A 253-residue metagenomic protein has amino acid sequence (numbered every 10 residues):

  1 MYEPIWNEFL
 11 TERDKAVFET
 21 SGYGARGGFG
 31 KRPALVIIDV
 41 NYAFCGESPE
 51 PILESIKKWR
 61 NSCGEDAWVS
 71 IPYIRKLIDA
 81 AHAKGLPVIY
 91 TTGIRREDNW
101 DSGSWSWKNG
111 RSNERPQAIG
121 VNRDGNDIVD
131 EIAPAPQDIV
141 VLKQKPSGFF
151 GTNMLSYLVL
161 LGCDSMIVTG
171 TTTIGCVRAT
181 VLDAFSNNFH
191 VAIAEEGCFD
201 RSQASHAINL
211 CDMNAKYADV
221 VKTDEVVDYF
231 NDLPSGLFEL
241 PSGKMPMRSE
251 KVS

Functional and structural regions predicted by a protein language model:
M1-A34, A43, S48-I52, D79-K84 (+3 more regions): Active-site-adjacent betaalpha module
V36-I38: Short hydrophobic beta-strand that contains or immediately precedes a catalytic carboxylate
S48-C63: A solvent-exposed, charged loop/short amphipathic helix patch at secondary-structure junctions
W59-E65, R111-R115: Glycine-rich tight-turn/loop motif centered on a GG-T
S62-V69, L142-K145: Short, surface-exposed alpha-helical recognition segments that flank or form part of ligand/macromolecule-binding
W68-P87: A short, N-terminal amphipathic alpha-helix
I89, G93-R95: A basic- and aromatic-enriched beta-loop-alpha substructure that forms the phosphate/nucleotide- and DNA/RNA-contacting
S106: Glycine-rich anion/phosphate-binding loop at the beta-strand->alpha-helix junction
